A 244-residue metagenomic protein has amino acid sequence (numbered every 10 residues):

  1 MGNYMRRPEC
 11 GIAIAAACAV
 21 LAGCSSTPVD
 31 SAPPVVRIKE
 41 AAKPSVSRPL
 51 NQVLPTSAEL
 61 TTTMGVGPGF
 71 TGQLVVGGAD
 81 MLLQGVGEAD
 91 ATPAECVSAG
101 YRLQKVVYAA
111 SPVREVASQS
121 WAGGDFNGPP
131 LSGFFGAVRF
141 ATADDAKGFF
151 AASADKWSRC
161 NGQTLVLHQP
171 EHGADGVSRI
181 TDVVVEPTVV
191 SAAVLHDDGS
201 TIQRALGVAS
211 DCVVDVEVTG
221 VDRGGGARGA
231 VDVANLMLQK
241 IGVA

Functional and structural regions predicted by a protein language model:
G2-I14: Bacterial N-terminal signal peptides that target proteins for export
V20-G23: C-terminal motif of bacterial Sec signal peptides marking the signal peptidase cleavage site
S25, V29-A122: N-terminal "mature-domain start" segment
V116-G148: A short acidic-to-branched-hydrophobic micro-motif
S118, A122-D125, T201-A209: Short, surface-exposed beta-strand/loop micro-motifs that present aromatic residues
G133-G136, G207, D211-G220: Short, well-ordered beta-strand elements
W157-S200: Short Gly/Thr-rich strand-loop-strand
T219-A244: Surface-exposed amphipathic alpha-helical segments
